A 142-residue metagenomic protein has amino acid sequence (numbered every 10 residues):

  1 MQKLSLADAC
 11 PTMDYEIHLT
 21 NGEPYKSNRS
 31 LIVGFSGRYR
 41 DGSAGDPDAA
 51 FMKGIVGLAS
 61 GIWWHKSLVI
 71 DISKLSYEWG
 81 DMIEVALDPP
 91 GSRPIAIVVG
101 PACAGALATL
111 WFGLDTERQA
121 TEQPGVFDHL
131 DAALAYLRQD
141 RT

Functional and structural regions predicted by a protein language model:
M1-T142: Amphipathic, Lys/Arg-enriched alpha-helical "gate/interface" segment within cytosolic domains that mediates
